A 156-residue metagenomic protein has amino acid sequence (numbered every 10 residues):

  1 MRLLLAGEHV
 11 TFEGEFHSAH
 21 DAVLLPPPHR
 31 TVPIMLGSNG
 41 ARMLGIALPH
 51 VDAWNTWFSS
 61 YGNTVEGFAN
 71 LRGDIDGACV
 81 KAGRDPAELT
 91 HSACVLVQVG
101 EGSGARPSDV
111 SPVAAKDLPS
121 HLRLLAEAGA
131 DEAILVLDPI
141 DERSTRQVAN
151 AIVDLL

Functional and structural regions predicted by a protein language model:
M1-L156: Active-site-adjacent structural elements that line small-molecule/cofactor binding pockets in enzymes
